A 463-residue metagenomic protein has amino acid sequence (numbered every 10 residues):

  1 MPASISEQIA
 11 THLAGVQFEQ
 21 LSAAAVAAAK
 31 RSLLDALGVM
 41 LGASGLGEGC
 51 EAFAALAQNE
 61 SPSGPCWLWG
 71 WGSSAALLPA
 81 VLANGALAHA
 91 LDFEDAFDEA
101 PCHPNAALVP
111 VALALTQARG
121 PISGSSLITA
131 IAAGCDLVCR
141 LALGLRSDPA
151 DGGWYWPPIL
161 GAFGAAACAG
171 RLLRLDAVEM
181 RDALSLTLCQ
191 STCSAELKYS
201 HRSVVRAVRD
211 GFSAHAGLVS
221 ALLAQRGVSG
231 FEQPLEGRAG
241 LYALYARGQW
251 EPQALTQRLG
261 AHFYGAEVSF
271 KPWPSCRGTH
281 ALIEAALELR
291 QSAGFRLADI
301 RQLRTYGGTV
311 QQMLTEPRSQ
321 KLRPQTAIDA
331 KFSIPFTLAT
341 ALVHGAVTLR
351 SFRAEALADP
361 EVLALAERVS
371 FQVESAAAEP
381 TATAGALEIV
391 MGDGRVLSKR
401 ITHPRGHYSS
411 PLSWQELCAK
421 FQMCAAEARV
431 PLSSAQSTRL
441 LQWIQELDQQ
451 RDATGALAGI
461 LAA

Functional and structural regions predicted by a protein language model:
M1-C102, K198, R202-H215, L222-A463: Terminal-appendage/accessory-domain detector
A28-R31, H103, A107, L127 (+3 more regions): Hydrophobic alpha-helical transmembrane segments of integral membrane proteins, especially multi-pass transporters
P79-S125, A133, L137, L141: Function-dense linear segments that define catalytic or interfacial modules in macromolecule-processing proteins
A88, A107-V109, A114-T116, L137 (+3 more regions): Short connector loops/turns at beta-strand edges and beta->alpha or beta->beta junctions
A106-A114, L160, G164-C168, A216 (+2 more regions): Short amphipathic alpha-helical face segments that pack within enzyme cores and frequently flank/anchor catalytic
L115, A169-G170, L289, A293: Hydrophobic pocket-lining residues that define ligand/cofactor binding sites across diverse proteins
Q117-V219, Q233-P234, R238: Glycine-rich, mobile lid/loop segments that gate access to catalytic sites or pores
